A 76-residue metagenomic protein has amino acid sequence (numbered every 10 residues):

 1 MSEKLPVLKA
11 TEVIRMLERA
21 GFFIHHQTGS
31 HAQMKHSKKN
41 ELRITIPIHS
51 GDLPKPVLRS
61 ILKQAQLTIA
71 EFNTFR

Functional and structural regions predicted by a protein language model:
M1-R76: Basic nucleic-acid-binding interfaces
